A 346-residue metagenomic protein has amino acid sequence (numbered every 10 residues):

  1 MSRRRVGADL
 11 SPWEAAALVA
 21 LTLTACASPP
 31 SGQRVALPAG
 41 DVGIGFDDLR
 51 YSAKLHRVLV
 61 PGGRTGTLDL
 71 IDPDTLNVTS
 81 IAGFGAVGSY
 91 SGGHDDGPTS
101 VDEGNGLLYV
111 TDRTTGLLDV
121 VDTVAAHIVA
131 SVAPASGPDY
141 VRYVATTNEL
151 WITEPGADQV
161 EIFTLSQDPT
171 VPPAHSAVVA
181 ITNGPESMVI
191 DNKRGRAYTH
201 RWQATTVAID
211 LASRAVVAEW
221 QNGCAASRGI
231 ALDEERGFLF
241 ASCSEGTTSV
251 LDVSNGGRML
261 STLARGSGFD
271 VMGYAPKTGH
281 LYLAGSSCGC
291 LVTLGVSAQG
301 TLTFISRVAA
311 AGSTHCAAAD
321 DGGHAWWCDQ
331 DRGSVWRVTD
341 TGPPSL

Functional and structural regions predicted by a protein language model:
S2-A16: Bacterial N-terminal signal peptides that target proteins for export
E14-T24: Bacterial N-terminal signal peptides
C26-L346: Predominantly soluble domains enriched in secretory-pathway, periplasmic, or organellar proteins
